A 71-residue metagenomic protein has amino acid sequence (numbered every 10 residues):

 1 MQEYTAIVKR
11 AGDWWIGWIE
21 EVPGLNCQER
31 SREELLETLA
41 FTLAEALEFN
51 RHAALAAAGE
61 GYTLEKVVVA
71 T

Functional and structural regions predicted by a protein language model:
M1-Y4, E33-T71: Short, charged, surface-exposed hinge/linker loops at domain edges that act as mobile lids or interdomain connectors
G12-E48: Amphipathic, hydrophobic secondary-structure cores in small proteins
